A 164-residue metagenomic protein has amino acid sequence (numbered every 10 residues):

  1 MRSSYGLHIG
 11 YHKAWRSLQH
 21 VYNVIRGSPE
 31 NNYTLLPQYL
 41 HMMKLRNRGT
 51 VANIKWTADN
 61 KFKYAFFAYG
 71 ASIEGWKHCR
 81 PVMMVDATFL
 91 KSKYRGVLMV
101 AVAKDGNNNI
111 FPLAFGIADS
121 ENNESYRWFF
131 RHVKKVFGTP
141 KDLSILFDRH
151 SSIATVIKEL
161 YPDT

Functional and structural regions predicted by a protein language model:
M1-T164: Conserved, well-ordered core segments of regulatory domains
